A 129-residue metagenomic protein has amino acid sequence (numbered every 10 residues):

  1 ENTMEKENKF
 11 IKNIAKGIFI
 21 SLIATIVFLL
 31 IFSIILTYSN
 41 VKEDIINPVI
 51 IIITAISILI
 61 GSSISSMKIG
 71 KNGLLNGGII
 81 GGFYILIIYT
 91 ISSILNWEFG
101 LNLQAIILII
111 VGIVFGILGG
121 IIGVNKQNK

Functional and structural regions predicted by a protein language model:
E1-K129: Juxtamembrane/disordered regions of integral membrane proteins
